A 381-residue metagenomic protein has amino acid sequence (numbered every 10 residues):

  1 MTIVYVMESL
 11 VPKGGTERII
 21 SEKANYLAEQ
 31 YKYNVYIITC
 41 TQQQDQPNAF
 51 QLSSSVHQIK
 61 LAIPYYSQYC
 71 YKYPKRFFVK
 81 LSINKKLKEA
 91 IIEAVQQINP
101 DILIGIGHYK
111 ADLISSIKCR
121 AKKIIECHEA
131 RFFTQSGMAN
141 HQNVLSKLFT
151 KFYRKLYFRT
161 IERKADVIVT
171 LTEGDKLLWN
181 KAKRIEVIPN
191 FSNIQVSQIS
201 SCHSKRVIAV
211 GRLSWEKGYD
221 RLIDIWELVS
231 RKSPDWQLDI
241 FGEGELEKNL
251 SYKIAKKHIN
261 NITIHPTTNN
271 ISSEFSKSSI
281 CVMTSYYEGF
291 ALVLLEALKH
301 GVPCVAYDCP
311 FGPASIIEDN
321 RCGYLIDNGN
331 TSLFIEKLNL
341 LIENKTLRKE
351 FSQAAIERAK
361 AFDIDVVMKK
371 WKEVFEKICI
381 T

Functional and structural regions predicted by a protein language model:
Y5-K13, Y26, Q30-F78, L178: N-terminal strand-loop element at the rim of the active site of nucleotide-sugar-dependent glycosyltransferases
G14-E22, K205, A209-L228, E245-S251 (+1 more regions): A conserved mid-protein helix/loop that constitutes part of the nucleotide-sugar donor-binding site
E89-E93, K147-V167: Membrane-proximal helix-turn-helix segments that form the acceptor-binding/catalytic region of lipid-linked
G105-K110, C127: Short His-centered aromatic/hydrophobic patch
G174, F191: Carbohydrate-associated surface elements
T267, Y286: Aromatic "clamp/platform" in nucleotide-sugar-dependent glycosyltransferases that forms part of the donor/acceptor
P303-Y307: Short hydrophobic beta-strand element within catalytic cores of glycosyltransferases and related nucleotide-activated
E318-N320, Y324-T331, N339-T346, K360: Conserved acidic donor-binding segment of nucleotide-sugar-dependent glycosyltransferases
